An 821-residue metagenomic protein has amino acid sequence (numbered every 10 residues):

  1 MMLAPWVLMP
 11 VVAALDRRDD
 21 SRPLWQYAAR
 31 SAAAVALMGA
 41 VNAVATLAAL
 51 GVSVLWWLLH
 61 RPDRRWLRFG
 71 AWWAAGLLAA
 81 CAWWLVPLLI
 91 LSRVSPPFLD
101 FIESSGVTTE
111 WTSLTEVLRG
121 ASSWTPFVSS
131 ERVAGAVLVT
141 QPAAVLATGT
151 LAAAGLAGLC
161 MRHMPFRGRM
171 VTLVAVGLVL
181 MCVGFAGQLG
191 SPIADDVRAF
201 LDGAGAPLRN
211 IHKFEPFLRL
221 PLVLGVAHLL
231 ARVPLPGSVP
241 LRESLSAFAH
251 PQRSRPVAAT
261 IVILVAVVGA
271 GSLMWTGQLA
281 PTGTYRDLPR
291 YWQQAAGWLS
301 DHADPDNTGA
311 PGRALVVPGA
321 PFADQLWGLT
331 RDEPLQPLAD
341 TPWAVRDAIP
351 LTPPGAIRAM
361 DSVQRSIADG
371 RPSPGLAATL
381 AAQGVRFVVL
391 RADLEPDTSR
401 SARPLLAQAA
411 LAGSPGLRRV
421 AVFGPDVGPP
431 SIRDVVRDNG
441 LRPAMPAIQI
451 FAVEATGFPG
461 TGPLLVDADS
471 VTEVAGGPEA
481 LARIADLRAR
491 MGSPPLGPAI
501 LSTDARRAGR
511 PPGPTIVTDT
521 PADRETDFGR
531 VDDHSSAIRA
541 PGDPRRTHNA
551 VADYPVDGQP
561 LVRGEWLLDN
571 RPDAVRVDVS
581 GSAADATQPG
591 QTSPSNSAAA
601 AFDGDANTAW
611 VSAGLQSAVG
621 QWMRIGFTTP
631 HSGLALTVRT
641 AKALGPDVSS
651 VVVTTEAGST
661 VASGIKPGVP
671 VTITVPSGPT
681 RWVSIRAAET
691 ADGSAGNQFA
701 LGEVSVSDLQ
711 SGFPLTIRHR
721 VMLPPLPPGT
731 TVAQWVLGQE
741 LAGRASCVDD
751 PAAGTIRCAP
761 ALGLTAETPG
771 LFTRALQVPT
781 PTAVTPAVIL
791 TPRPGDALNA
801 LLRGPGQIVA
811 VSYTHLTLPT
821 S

Functional and structural regions predicted by a protein language model:
A4-A29, F217: Membrane-interface transmembrane helices that cradle and orient dolichyl/undecaprenyl
A13-W25, T46-L78: Perimembrane helix-loop-helix junctions
W73-C160, R209-E215, L441, A447 (+4 more regions): Periplasmic/ER-lumenal interhelical loops and adjacent helix-loop junctions in multi-pass membrane proteins
A75-L78, A227-M274: Signature aromatic-anchored transmembrane alpha helix within multi-pass, membrane-resident enzymes that catalyze glycan
A143-M181, A231-R232, A247: Hydrophobic, aromatic-rich transmembrane alpha-helices and their immediate juxtamembrane boundary segments
R255-I349: Extracytoplasmic
P305-A382, P396, P541, T547-G604 (+2 more regions): Extracytoplasmic/lumenal acceptor-recognition loop(s) of multi-pass membrane glycoenzymes
T814-T820: Conserved small/polar residues in nucleotide/adenosyl-binding loops
